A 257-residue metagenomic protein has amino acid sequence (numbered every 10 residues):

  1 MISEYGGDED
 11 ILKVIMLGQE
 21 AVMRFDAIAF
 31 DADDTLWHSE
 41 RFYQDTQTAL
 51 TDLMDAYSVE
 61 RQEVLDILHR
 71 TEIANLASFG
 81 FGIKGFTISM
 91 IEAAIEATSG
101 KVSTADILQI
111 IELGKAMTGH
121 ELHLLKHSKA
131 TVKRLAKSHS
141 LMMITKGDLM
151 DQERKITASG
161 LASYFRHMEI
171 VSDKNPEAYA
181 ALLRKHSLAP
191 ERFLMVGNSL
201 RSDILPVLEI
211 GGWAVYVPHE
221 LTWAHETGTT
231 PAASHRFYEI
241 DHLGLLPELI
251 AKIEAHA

Functional and structural regions predicted by a protein language model:
S3-E4, I11-F25, A105, K129 (+3 more regions): Asp-based, Mg2+/Mn2+-dependent phosphohydrolase catalytic module
E20-I67: Active-site neighborhood of HAD-like aspartate-dependent phosphohydrolases
Y43-T51, T87, I91, L149: An amphipathic alpha-helix signature
T46-L50, L68, E72, I110-K115 (+2 more regions): Hydrophobic alpha-helical core bundles mediating ligand binding, dimerization, or RNAP-core interactions
A49, L53, T131-S138: A short, Lys/Arg-enriched amphipathic alpha-helix followed by its capping loop at the start of a domain
H69-A116: A metal-dependent, Asp-based hydrolase signature
I111-S128: Long amphipathic N-terminal alpha/beta scaffold segment
T145: Conserved phosphate-coupling serine/threonine residues in phosphotransfer and NTP-handling enzymes
